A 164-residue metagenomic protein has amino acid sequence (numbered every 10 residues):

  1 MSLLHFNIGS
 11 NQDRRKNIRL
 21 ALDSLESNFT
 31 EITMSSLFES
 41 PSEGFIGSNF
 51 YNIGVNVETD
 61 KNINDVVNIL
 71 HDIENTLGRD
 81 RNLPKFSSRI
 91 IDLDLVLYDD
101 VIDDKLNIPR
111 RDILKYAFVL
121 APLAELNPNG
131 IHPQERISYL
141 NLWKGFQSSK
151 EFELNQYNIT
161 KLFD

Functional and structural regions predicted by a protein language model:
M1-H5: Extreme N-terminal starter segment of soluble prokaryotic enzymes
I8-S10, V55-K61, L97-D100: Short beta-strand-to-loop capping motifs
D13-K16: Short N-terminal binding/cap micro-motifs at the start of the first secondary-structure element
R19-L20, H132: Short amphipathic alpha-helical segments
L20-N64: Short, surface-exposed acidic-centric catalytic microdomains
S42-F50, N64-V67, D72-D164: Flexible, gly/pro- and Lys/Arg-enriched active-site loops
